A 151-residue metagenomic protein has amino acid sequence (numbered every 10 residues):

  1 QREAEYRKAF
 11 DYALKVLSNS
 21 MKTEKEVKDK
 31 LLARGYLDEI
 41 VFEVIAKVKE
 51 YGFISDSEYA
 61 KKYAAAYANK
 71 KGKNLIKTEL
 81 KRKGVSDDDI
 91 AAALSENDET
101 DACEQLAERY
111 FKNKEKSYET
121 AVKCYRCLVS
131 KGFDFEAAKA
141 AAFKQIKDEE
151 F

Functional and structural regions predicted by a protein language model:
Q1-F151: An alpha-helical, amphipathic repeat domain used for nucleic-acid recognition, typified by the mTERF helical solenoid
